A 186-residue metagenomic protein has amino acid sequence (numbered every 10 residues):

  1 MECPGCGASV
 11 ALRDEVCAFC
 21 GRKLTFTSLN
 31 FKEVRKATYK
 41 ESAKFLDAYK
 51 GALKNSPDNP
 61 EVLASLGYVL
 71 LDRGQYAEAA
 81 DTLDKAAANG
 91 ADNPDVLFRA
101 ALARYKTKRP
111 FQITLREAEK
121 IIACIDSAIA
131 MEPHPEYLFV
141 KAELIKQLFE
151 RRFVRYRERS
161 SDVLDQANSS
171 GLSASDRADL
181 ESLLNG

Functional and structural regions predicted by a protein language model:
M1-K44: Long, contiguous interaction/recruitment modules in multidomain scaffold/adaptor proteins
Y39, G74, A101, Y105-I113 (+2 more regions): Short coil/turn linking the two alpha-helices of tandem helical-hairpin repeats
P57, A91, M131-P133, G171-S175: Short coil turns that delineate tetratricopeptide repeat
V62, V96, Y137-L138, D176-R177: TPR alpha-solenoid repeat register
Q147, R151-G186: Terminal, low-structured helical/coil segments at or just beyond the last alpha-helical repeat
